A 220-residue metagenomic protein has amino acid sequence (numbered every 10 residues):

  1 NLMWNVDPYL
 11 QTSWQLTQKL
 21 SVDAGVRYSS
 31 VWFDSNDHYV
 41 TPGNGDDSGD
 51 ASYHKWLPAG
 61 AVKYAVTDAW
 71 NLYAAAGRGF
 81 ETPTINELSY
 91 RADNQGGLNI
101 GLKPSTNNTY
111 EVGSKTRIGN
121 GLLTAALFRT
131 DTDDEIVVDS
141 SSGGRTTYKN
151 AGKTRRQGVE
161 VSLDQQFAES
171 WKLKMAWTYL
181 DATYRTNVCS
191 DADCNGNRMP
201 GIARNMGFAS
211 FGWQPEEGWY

Functional and structural regions predicted by a protein language model:
N1, D34-G43, I85-D93, L98 (+3 more regions): Outer-membrane beta-barrel translocator domains and adjoining extracellular loop/strand segments of Gram-negative
N1-T67, A176: Signature of Gram-negative outer-membrane beta-barrel scaffolds
M3, S48-A51, L57, A61 (+5 more regions): Outer-membrane beta-barrel signature, preferentially recognizing the C-terminal barrel domain of Gram-negative
Q15, S21-G25, A61, A65 (+5 more regions): Membrane-spanning beta-strand positions in outer-membrane beta-barrel proteins
L16-V22, R129-D131, K149-Y220: Gram-negative outer-membrane beta-barrel transporters
A24-S30, A74-R78, A125-R129, M175-Y179: Transmembrane beta-barrel strands of outer-membrane/channel proteins
